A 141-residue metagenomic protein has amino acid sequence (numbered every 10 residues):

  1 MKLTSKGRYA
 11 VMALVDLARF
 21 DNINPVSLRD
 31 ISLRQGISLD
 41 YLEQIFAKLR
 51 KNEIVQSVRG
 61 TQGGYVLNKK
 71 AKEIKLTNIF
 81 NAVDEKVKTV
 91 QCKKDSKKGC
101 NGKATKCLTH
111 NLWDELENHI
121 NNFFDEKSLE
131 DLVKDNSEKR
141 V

Functional and structural regions predicted by a protein language model:
A10-N22: Short amphipathic alpha-helical interface segments
R19-N22, L33, K51: The C-terminal cap of the DNA-recognition helix in HTH/winged-HTH DNA-binding domains, marking the helix-to-coil
V26-G36: A short alpha-helical element within helix-turn-helix/winged-helix DNA-binding domains across DNA-binding proteins
D40: Key DNA-contact positions within bacterial/archaeal DNA-binding proteins
I45-R50: Basic amphipathic alpha-helical segments that dock to polyanions
I54-Q62, V66-L67: Beta-hairpin "wing" of winged helix-turn-helix
L76, C92-V141: C-terminal regulatory/oligomerization modules of transcriptional regulators
